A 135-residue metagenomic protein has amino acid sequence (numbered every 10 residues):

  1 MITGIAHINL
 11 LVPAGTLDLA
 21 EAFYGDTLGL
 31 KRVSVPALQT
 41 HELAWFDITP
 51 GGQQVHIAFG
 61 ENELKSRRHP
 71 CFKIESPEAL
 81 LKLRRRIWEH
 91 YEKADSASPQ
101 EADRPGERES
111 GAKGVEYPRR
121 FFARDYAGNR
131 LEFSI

Functional and structural regions predicted by a protein language model:
M1, Q39, I48, E63 (+1 more regions): Generic structural signal for beta-strand residues in well-ordered domains
M1-T3, R85, E89-I135: Vicinal oxygen chelate
I5-A14, A44-T49, N62-E92, R119-R124: Vicinal oxygen chelate
L10-Q53: Core segments of cupin and vicinal oxygen chelate
F59-E61, R108: Acetyl-CoA-dependent GNAT
